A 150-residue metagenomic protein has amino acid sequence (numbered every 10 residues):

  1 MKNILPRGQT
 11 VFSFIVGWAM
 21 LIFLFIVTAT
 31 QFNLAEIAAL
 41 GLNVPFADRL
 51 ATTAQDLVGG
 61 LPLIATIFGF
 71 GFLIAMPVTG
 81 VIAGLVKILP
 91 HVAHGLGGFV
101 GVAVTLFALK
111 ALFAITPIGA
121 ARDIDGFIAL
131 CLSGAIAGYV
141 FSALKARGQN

Functional and structural regions predicted by a protein language model:
M1-N150: Juxtamembrane/disordered regions of integral membrane proteins
